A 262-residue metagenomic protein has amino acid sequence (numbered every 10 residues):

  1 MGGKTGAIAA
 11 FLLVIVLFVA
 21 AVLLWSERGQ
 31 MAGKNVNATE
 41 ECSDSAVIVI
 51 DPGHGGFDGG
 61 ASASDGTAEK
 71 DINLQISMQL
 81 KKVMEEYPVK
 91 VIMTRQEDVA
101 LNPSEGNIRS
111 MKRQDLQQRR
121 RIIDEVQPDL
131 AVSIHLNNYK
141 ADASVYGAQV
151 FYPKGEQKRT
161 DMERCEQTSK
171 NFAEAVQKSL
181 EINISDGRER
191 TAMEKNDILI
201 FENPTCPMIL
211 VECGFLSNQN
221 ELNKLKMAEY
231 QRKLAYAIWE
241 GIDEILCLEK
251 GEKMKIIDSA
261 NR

Functional and structural regions predicted by a protein language model:
G2-L12, V19-Q30, N35-S43, L74-R262: Active-site-proximal helix/loop segments of hydrolytic enzymes
S45-G66: Short glycine-rich His-centered loop
A63-D71, N220-E221: Periplasmic OmpA-like peptidoglycan-binding domain that tethers envelope proteins to the cell wall
